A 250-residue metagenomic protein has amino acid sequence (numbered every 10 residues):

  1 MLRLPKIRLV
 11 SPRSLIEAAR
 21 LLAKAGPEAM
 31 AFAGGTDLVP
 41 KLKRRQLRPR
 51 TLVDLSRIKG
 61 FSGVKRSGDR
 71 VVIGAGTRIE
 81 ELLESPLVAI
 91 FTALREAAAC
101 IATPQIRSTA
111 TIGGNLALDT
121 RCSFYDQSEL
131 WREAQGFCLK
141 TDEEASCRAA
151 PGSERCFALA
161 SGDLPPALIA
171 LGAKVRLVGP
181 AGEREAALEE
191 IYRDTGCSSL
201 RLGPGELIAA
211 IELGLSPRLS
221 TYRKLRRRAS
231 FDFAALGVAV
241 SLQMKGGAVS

Functional and structural regions predicted by a protein language model:
M1-S250: C-terminal structural segment of proteins
